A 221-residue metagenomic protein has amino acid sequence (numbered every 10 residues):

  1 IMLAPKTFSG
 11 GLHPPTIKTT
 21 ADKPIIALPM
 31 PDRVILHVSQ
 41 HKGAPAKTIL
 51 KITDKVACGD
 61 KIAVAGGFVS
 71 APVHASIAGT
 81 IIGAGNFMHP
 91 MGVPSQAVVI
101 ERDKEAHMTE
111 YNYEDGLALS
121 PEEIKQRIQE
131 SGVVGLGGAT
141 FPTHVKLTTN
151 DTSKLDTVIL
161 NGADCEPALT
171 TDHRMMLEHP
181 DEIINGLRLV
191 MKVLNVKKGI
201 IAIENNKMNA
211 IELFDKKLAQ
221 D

Functional and structural regions predicted by a protein language model:
I1-I49, V99: N-terminal, Lys/Arg-enriched amphipathic/low-complexity engagement segments that precede the first folded domain
R33, T53-V56, T157-D164: Active-site-adjacent bridging/hinge elements
A46-K55, G59: Short histidine-centered loop motifs in beta-beta connectors
K55, K61, A78-I81: Residue-level marker of beta-strand positions
G66: Cationic-aromatic interfacial patches
V69-D221: Iron-sulfur-associated redox domains of electron-transfer enzymes in respiratory and anaerobic energy metabolism
